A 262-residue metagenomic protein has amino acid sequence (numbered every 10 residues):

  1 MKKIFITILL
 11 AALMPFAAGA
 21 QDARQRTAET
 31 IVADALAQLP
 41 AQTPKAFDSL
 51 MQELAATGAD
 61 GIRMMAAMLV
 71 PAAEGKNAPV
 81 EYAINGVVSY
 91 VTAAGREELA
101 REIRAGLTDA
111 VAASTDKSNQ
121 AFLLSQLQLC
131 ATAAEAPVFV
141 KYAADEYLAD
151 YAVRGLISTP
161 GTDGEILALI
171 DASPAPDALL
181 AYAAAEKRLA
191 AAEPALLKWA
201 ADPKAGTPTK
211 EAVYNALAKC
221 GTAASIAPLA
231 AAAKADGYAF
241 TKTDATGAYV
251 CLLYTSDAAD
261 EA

Functional and structural regions predicted by a protein language model:
T7-P15: Bacterial N-terminal signal peptides
A17-A20: Boundary at the C-terminal end of the N-terminal hydrophobic targeting segment
Q25-A37, A59-V70, A93-V111, T132-A143 (+5 more regions): Amphipathic alpha-helical scaffolding segments comprising HEAT/armadillo-like alpha-solenoid repeats
T43-Y82: N-terminal, post-signal-peptide region of Sec/Tat-exported proteins
F47, N77-V80, Q120, A149 (+3 more regions): Residue-level detector of extended alpha-helical repeat arrays and alpha-solenoid scaffolds
L50, V80-A83, L123, A152 (+3 more regions): Conserved hydrophobic register position within alpha-solenoid helical repeats
E53, A83-Y90, Q126-L129, G155-S158 (+3 more regions): Core register positions within helices of long alpha-helical scaffolds
Y254-A262: Conserved small/polar residues in nucleotide/adenosyl-binding loops
